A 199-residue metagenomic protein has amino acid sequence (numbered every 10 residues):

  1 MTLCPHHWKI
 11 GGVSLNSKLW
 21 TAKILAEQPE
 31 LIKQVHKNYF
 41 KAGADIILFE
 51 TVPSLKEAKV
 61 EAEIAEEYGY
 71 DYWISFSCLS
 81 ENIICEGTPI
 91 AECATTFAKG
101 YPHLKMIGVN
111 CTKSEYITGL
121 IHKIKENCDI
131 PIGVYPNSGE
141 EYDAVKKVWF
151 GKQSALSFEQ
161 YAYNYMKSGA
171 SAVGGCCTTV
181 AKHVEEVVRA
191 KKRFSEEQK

Functional and structural regions predicted by a protein language model:
M1-K199: Domain-level signal for soluble alpha/beta catalytic cores
